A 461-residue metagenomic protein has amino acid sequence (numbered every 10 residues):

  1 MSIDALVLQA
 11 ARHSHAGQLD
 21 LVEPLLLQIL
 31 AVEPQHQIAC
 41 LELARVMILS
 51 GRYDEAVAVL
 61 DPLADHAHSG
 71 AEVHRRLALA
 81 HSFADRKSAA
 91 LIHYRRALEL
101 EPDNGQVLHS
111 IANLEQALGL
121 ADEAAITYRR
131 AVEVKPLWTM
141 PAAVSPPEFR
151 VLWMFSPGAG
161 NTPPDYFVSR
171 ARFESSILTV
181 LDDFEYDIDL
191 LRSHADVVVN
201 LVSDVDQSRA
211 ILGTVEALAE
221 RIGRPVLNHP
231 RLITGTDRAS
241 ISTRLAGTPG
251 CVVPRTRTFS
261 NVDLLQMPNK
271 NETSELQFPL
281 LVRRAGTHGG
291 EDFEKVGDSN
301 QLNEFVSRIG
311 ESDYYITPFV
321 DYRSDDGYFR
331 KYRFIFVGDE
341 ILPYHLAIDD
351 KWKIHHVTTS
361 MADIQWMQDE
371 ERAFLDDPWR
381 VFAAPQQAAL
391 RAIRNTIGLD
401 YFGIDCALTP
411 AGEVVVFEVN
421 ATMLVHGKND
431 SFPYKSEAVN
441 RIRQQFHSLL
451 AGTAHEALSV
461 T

Functional and structural regions predicted by a protein language model:
A142-K270: Conserved N-proximal alpha/beta basic substrate-recognition cap immediately N-terminal to, or forming the N-lobe
R255, P279-E304: Glycine-rich phosphate-binding loop of ATP-grasp-fold ATP-dependent ligases
E294-A389: Phosphate-binding site of ATP-dependent enzymes
N395-L399, L408-T461: C-terminal active-site "lid" helix and adjoining low-complexity regulatory extension at the edge of ATP-using catalytic
